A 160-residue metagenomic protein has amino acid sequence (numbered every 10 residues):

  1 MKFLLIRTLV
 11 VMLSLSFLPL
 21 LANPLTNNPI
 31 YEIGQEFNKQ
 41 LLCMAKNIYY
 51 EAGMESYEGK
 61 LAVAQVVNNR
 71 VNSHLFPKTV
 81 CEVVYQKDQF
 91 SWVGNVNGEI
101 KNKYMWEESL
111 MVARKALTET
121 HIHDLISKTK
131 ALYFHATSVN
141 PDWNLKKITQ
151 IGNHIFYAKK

Functional and structural regions predicted by a protein language model:
K2-V11: Sec-dependent signal peptide recognition, specifically the positively charged N-region followed immediately by
F17-P19: N-terminal signal peptide c-region/cleavage motif recognized by signal peptidases
N23-K160: Bacterial extracytoplasmic/cell-wall-associated proteins, especially those involved in peptidoglycan
